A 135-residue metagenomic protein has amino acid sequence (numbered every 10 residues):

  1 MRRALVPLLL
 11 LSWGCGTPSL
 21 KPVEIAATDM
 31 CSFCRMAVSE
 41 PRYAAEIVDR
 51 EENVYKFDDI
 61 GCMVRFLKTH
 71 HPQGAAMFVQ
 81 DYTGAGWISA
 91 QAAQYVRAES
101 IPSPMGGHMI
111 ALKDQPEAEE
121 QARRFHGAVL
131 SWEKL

Functional and structural regions predicted by a protein language model:
R2-L8: Sec-dependent signal peptide recognition, specifically the positively charged N-region followed immediately by
S12-G14: C-terminal motif of bacterial Sec signal peptides marking the signal peptidase cleavage site
G16-P18: Bacterial signal peptide processing site
L20-T28: Immediate flanking context of iron-sulfur cluster ligation sites
A27-K68: Post-signal-peptide N-terminal segment of Sec-exported extracytoplasmic proteins
A37, F66-H70, Q121-R124, A128: Structured segments of extracytoplasmic/periplasmic soluble domains in secreted or envelope-associated proteins
Y55-I88: Mature extracytoplasmic domains of secretory-pathway proteins
A75-L135: Thiol/selenol-based redox catalytic cores and closely related redox-interacting motifs
